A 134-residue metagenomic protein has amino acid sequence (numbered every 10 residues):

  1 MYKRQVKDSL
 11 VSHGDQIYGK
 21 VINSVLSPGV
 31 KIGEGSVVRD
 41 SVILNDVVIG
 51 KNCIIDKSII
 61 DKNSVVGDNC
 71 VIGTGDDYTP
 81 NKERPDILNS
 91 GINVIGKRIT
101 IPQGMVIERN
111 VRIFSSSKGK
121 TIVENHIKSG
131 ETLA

Functional and structural regions predicted by a protein language model:
K3-A134: Left-handed beta-helix
